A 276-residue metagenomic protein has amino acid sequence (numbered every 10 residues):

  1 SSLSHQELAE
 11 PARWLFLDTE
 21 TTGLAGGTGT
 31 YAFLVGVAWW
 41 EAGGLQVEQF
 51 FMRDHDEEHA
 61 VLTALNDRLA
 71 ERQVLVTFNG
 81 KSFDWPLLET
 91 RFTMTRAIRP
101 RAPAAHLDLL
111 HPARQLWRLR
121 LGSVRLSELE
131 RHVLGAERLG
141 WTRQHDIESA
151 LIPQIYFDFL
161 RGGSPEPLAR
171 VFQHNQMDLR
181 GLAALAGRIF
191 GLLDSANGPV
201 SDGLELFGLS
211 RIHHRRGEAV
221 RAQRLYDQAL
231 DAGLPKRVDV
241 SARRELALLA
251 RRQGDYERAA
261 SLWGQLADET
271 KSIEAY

Functional and structural regions predicted by a protein language model:
S1-P11: N-terminal accessory regions of nucleic-acid-interacting proteins
L45-A136: Conserved DEDDh/DEDDy metal-dependent 3′-5′ exonuclease domain
Q115, L121, L126-V200, F207: Acidic, Mg2+-coordinating catalytic module of metal-dependent nucleases/exonucleases that use a two-metal-ion mechanism
D194-G198, D227-R237, G264-K271: Solenoid-like repeat scaffolds
